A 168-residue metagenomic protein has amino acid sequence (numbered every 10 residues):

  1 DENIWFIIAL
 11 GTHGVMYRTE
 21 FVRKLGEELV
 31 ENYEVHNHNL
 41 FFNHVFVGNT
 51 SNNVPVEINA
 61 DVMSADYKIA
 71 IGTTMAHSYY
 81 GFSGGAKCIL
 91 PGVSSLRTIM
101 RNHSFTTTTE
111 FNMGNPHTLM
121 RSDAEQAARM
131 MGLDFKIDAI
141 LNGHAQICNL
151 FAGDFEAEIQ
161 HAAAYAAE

Functional and structural regions predicted by a protein language model:
E2, D61-D66, R129-L133: Secondary-structure boundary elements
E2-N3, E28-E34, G132-D134: Structural alpha-beta junctions
E2-T12, D138: Short internal beta-strands
I8-L10, R18, G132: Catalytic alpha/large subunits of respiratory electron-transfer oxidoreductases, centered on bis-MGD molybdoenzymes
M16-F82: An acidic, phosphate/nucleotide-engaging active-site surface
R23-K24, G84-C88, A152-F155: Short, solvent-exposed amphipathic alpha-helical segments in soluble enzyme and RNA/protein-processing domains
V54, I58-N115, L119-A124: Divalent-metal (Mg2+/Mn2+/Ca2+)-assisted nucleotide/phosphate chemistry catalytic cores
F111-E168: Membrane-embedded hairpin module used as a gating/binding unit in multi-pass transport and secretion proteins
